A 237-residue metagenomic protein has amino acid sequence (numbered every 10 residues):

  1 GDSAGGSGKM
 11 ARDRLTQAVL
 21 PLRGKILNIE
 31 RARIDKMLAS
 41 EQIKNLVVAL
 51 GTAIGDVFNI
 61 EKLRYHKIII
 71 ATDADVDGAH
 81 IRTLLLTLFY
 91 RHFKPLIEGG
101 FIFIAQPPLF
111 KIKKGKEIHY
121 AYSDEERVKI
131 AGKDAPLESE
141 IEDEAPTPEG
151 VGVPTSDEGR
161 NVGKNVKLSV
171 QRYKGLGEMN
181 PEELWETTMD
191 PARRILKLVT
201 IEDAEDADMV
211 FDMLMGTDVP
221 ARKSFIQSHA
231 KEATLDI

Functional and structural regions predicted by a protein language model:
D2-I237: Conserved phosphate-chemistry cores used by DNA topoisomerases
